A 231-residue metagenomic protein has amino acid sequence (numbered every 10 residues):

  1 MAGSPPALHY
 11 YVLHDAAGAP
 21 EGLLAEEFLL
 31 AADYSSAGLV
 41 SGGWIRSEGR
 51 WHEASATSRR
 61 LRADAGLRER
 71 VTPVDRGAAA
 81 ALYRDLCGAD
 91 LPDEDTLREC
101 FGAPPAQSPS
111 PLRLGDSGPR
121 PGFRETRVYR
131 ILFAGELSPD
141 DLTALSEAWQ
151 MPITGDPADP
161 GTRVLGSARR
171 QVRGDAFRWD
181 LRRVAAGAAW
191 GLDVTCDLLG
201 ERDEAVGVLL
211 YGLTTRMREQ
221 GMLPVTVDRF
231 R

Functional and structural regions predicted by a protein language model:
M1-P73: Ordered, small/hydrophobic-rich secondary-structure cores
G3-P5, P121-E125, A186-A188: Solvent-exposed loop and beta-edge segments used for protein-protein assembly and interaction
H9-H14, Y129-I131, W190-L198: Short, hydrophobic/proline-enriched secondary-structure or compact coil segments at domain edges
G18, E136-P139, D197-E204: Short acidic, S/G/P-rich loop/turn micro-motifs used as interaction or catalytic elements
S58-R59, G66-A89, F177-A205: Amphipathic protein-protein interaction modules
P73, I153-G155, P224-V227: Short secondary-structure junctions
G77-G161: Surface-exposed beta-loop interaction hotspot
G166-R231: Extended, charged low-complexity segments that frequently continue into or abut oligomerization scaffolds
